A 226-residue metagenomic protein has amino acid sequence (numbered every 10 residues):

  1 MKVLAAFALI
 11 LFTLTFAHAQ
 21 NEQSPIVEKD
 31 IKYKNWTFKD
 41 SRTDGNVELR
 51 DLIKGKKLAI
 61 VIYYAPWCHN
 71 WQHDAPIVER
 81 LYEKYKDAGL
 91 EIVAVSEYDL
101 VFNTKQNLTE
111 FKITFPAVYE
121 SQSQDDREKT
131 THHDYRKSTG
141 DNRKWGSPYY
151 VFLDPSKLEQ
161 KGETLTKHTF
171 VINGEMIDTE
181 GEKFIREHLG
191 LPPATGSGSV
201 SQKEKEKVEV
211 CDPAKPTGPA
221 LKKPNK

Functional and structural regions predicted by a protein language model:
A5-T15: Bacterial N-terminal signal peptides
Q20-D40, N173-K226: Non-globular targeting/processing and membrane-anchoring segments
N35-A59: A short beta-strand-turn-helix
I60-V61, I92, Y150: Hydrophobic beta-strand anchors of alpha/beta hydrolase catalytic cores
Y63-A65, V95-Y98, E120-S123, L153 (+1 more regions): Active-site-proximal beta-strand/loop segments in catalytic clefts of secreted hydrolases
Y63-R80: Conserved redox-active cysteine motifs that mediate thiol-disulfide chemistry, especially di-cysteine Cys-X(1-2)-Cys
E83-K129: Conserved segment of the thioredoxin-like fold in thiol-based oxidoreductases
F111-I113, S123-F184: Thiol/disulfide oxidoreductase modules built on the thioredoxin-like
